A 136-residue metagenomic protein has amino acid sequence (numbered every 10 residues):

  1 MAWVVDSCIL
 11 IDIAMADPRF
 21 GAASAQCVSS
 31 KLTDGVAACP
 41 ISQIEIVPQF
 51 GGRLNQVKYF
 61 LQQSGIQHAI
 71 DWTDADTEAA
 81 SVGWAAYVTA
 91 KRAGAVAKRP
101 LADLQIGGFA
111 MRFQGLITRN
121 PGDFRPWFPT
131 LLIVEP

Functional and structural regions predicted by a protein language model:
M1-A2, G107-P136: Acidic, PIN/NYN-like endoribonuclease modules and their adjacent C-terminal/linker elements
M1-A38, P48-Q62: Short, well-structured N-terminal submotif of metal-dependent ribonuclease cores
S7, P40-Q43, P100-L104, P121: Conserved glycosyltransferase catalytic-site signature
L10, Q43-I44, D76, D123-F124: Short, solvent-exposed loop/turn segments at secondary-structure junctions
I41, D71-T73, V134-P136: Conserved beta-strand termini and adjacent loop/short-helix elements that scaffold enzyme active sites in alpha/beta
R53-V57, Y87-V88, I133-P136: Short, hinge-like loop/turn segments at secondary-structure boundaries
I66: Active-site oxyanion/phosphate-handling segment shared across diverse enzymes
A69-G115, R119: Active-site neighborhoods of divalent-metal-dependent phosphate/nucleic-acid chemistry enzymes
